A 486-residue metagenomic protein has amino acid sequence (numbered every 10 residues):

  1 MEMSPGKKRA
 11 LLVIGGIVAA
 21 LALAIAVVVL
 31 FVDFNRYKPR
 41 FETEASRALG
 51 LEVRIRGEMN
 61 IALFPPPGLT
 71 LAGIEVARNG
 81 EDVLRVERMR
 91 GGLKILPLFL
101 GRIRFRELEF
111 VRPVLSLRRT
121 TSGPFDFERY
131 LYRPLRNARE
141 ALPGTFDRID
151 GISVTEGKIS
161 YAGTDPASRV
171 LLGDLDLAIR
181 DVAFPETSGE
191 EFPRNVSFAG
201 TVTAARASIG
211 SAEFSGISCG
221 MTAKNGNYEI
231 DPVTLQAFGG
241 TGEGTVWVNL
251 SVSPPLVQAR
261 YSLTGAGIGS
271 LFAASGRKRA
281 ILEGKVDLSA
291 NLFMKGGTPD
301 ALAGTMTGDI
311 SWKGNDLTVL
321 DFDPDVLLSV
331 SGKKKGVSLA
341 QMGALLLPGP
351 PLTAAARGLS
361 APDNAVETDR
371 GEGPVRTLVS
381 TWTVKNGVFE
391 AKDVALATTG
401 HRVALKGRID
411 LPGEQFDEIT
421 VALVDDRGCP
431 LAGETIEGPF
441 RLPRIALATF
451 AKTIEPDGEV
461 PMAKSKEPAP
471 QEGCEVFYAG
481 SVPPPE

Functional and structural regions predicted by a protein language model:
E2, L51, G68, G73-P193 (+4 more regions): Secondary-structure transition motifs
E2-A19, I281, F293, G297-T307 (+1 more regions): Extended terminal
L11, G15, L21-V76, F184 (+2 more regions): N-terminal amphipathic/hydrophobic interface segments
A45, R56-A62, V76, V86-I103 (+13 more regions): Extended lipid/amphipathic-ligand handling interfaces
G50, F64-P66, E81, A167 (+3 more regions): A generic structural motif
V53-I55, A199-A204, S360-N364, G387-F389: Short Pro/Gly-enriched beta-strand edge/turn motifs at strand-loop
L117-T120, S211, I268-F272, V319-F322 (+1 more regions): Outer-membrane beta-barrel proteins
G265: Flexible glycine/proline-rich, aromatic-decorated loop/lid segments
